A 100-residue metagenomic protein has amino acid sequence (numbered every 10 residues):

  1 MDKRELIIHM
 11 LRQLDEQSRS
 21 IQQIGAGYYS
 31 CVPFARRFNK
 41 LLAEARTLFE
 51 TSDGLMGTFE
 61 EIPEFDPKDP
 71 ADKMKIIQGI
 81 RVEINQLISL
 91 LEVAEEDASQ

Functional and structural regions predicted by a protein language model:
M1-V32, I84: Short terminal alpha-helical segments
I7-I8, E16, L41, E50 (+2 more regions): General helical structural elements
M10, D15-S18, F59, L91-E95: Generic low-complexity, intrinsically disordered sequence content enriched in small uncharged/hydrophobic residues
M10-L11, E44, I80, I88: Enrichment for repetitive, rod-forming helical segments
Q17-E60: Amphipathic alpha-helical interaction modules
F65-Q100: Amphipathic alpha-helical binding modules
